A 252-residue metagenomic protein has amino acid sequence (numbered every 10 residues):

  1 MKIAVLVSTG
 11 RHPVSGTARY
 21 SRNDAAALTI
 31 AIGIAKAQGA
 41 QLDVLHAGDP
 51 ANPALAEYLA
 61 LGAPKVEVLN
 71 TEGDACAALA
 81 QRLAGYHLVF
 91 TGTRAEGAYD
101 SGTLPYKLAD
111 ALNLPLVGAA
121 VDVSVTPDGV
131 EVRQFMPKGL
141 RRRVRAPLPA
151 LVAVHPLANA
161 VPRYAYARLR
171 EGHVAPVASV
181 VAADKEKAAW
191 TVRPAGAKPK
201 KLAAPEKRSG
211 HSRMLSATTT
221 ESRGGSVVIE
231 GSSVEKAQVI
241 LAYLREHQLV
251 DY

Functional and structural regions predicted by a protein language model:
M1-Y252: N-terminal glycine-rich FAD/FM-binding segment characteristic of electron-transfer flavoproteins
